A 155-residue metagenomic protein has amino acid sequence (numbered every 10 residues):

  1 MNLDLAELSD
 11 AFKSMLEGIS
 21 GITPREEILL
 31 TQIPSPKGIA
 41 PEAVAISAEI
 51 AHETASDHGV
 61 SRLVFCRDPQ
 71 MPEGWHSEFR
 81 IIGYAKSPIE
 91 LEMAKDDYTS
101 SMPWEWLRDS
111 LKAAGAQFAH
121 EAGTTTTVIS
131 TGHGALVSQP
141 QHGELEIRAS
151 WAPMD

Functional and structural regions predicted by a protein language model:
M1-P36: Short, extreme N-terminal leader segments that mark the start of a protein/domain
R25, P34-S35, A51-E53, E146: Interaction-mediating elements
I28, W106, Q117-T125, I129-D155: Helix-rich interaction surfaces within compact, conserved domain-sized segments that mediate assembly or partner
L30-P36, R67-E73, S130-Q139: Catalytic micro-motifs at enzyme active sites that drive phosphoryl/nucleotidyl and oxygen chemistry
A45-K86: A glycine-rich, hydrophobic loop/mini-helix early in the fold
A48-I50, A85-I89, A149-D155: Short beta-strand-to-loop capping motifs
A55-D57, E92-K95, D155: Short, conserved charged micro-motifs
M71-A119: Charged surface patches that recognize polyanionic ligands
